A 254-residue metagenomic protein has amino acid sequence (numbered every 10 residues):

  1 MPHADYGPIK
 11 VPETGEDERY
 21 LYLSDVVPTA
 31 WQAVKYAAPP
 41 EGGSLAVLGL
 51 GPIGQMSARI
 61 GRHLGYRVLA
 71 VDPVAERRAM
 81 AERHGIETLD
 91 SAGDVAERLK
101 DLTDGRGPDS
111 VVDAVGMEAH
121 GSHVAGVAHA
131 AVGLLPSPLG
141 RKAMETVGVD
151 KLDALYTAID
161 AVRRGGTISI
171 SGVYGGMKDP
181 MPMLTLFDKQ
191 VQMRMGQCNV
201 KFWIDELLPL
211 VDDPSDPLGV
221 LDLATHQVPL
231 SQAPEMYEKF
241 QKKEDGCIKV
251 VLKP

Functional and structural regions predicted by a protein language model:
M1-P8: Glycine-rich phosphate/adenylate-binding loop and adjacent beta-alpha elements of nucleotide- or dinucleotide-binding
P8, E13-E97, V112: Mid-domain Rossmann-like dinucleotide-binding core that forms the NAD(H)/NADP(H) cofactor-binding site
P8, V27-A30, P108, L155 (+2 more regions): A general structural signal for well-ordered alpha-helical segments in protein cores
A37, A79, H84-Q192: Glycine-rich cofactor phosphate-binding loops and adjacent beta1-alpha1 units of small-molecule cofactor enzyme domains
V74, Y174, N199: Residues in the short beta-alpha loop(s) of Rossmann-like NAD(P)-binding domains
Y156, K201-P254: C-terminal hydrophobic helical "lid"/dimerization subdomain of Rossmann-like NAD(P)H-dependent oxidoreductases
R164-S171, M181-D222: Rossmann-fold dehydrogenase core element
